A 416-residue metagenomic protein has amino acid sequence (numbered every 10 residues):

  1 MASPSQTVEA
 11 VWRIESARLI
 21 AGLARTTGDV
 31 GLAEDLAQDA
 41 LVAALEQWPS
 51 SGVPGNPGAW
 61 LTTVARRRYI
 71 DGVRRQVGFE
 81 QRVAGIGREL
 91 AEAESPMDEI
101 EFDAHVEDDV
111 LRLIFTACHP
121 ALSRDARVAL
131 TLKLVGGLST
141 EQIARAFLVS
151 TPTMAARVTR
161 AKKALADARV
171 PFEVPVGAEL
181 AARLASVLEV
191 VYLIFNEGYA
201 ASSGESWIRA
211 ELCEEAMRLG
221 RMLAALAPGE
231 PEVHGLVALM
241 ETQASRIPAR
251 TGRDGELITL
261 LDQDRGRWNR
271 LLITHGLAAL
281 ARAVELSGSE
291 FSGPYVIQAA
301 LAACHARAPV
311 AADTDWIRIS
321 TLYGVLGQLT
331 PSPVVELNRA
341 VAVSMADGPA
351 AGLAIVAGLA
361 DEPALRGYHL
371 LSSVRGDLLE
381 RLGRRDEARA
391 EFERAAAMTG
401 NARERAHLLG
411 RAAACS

Functional and structural regions predicted by a protein language model:
M1-A21, G31, A181-E189, L193: A short, charge-rich alpha-helical start-of-domain segment used by transcription regulators
V11-V30, A43-Q47, F115, H119 (+2 more regions): Amphipathic, Lys/Arg- and hydrophobic-enriched alpha-helical face
L23, A33-A44, V64, A161 (+1 more regions): Short, small-hydrophobic-rich alpha-helical interface motif
L41-L45, G55-R75, F79-A84, K162: Σ70-family region 2.3-2.4 aromatic/basic alpha-helix that recognizes the −10 promoter and nucleates DNA melting
Q76, A84-D125, T131-T140, V149-G324: Amphipathic helix-loop-helix modules that constitute alpha-helical solenoid scaffolds
E241, A303-R307, V343, L379 (+1 more regions): Residue at a conserved register position within TPR or TPR-like alpha-solenoid repeats
A244, V310-D313, A346-D347, L382 (+1 more regions): Structural motif corresponding to the intra-repeat A-B loop/turn of tetratricopeptide repeats
